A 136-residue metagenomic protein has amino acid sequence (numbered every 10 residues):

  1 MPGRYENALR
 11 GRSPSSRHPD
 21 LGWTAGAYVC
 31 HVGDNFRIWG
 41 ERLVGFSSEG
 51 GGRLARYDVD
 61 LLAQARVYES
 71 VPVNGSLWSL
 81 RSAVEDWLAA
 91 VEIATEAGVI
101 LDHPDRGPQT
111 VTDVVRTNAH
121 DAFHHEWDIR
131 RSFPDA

Functional and structural regions predicted by a protein language model:
M1-A8, R42, L62-D102, D113-N118: Acidic/histidine-rich alpha-helical segments that form the ligand environment of transition-metal centers
M1-W23: A glycine-rich, hydrophobic loop/mini-helix early in the fold
R10, S48, E92-I93, P134: Residues at helix-coil transition
S13-S16, S47-S48, S70, S76-S82 (+1 more regions): Generic serine detector
S15-L62, V99-A136: Short, contiguous alpha-helical
